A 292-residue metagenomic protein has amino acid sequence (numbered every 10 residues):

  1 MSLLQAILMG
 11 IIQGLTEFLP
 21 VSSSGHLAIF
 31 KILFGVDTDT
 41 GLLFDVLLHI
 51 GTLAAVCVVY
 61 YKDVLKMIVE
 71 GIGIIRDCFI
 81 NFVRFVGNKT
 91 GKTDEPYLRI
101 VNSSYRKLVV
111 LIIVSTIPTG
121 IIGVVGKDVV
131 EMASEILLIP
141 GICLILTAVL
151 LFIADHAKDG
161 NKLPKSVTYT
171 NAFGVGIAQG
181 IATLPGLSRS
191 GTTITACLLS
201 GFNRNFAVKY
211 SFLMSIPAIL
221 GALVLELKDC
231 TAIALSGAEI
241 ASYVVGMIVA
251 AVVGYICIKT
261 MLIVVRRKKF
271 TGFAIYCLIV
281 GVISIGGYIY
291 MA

Functional and structural regions predicted by a protein language model:
M1-A292: Multi-pass membrane proteins that catalyze or facilitate reactions on polyprenyl-/lipid-phosphate substrates and their
